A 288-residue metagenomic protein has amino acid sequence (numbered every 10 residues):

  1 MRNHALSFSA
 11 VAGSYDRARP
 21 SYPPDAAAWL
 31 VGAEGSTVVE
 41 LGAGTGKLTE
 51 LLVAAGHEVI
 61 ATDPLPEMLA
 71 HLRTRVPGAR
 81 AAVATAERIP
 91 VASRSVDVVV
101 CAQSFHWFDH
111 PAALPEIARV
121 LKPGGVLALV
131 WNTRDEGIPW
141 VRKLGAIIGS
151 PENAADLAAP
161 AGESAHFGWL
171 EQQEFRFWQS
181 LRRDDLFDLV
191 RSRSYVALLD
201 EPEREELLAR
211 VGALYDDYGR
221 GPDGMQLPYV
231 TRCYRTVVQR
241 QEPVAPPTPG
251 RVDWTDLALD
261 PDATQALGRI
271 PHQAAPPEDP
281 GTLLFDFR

Functional and structural regions predicted by a protein language model:
M1-E34: Conserved class I S-adenosyl-L-methionine
G35-G42: Conserved class I S-adenosyl-L-methionine
T45-R88: Class I SAM-dependent methyltransferase SAM/SAH-binding core
E87-V98: A short acidic, Gly/Pro-enriched loop at the edge of an enzyme's catalytic core that lines a small-molecule cofactor
D97, C101-A102, V130-N132: Residues lining the SAM
F108-E116: A short, conserved alpha-helix within the catalytic core of class I
A118-L181: Conserved catalytic/acceptor-binding region of the Class I
H166-F167, E171-R288: Conserved Class I S-adenosyl-L-methionine
